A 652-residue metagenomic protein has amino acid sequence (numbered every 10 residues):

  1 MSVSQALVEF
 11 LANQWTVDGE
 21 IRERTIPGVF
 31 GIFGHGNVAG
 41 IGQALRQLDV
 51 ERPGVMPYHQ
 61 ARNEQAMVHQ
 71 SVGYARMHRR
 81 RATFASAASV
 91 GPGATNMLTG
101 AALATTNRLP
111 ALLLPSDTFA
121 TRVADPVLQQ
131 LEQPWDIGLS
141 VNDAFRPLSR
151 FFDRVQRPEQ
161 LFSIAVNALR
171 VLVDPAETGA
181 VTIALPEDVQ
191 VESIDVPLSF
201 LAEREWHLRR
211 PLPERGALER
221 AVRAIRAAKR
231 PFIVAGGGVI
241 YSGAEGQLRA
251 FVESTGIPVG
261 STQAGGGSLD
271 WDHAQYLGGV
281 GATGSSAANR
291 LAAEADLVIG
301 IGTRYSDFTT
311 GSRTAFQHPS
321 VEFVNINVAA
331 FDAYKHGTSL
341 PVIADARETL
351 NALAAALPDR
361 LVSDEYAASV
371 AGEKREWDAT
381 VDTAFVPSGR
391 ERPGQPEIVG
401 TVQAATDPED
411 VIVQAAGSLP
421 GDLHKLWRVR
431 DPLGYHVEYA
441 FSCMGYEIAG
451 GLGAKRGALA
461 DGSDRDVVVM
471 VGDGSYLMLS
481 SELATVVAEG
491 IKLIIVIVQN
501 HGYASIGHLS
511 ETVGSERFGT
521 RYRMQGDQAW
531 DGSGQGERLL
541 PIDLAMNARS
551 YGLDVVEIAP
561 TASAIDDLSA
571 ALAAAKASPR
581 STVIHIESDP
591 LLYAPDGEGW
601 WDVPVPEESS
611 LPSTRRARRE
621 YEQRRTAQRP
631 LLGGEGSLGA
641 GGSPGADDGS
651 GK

Functional and structural regions predicted by a protein language model:
M1-L361, T401, A405-P408, D464 (+4 more regions): N-terminal alpha/beta PP-like core and its mobile active-site loop of ThDP/TPP-dependent enzymes
L7, V29-I41, K374-D461: Active-site diphosphate/adenylate-binding microenvironment
A61, V155, T262, A415 (+2 more regions): Conserved beta-strand termini and adjacent loop/short-helix elements that scaffold enzyme active sites in alpha/beta
R122-W135, N289, A333-Y334, P341-I343 (+5 more regions): Thiamine diphosphate
P147-F152, R204, E376-G389, A529-W530: Short glycine/proline- and acidic residue-enriched helix-loop micro-motifs that form flexible lids or anion-recognition
L161, D364-A379: Internal, active-site/partner-interface "lid" segment
T182-V191, V370-W377, D589-L592: A short, charged, Gly/Pro-tolerant segment at domain boundaries
A235-G237, I301, A416, V471-G474: Glycine-rich beta-strand-to-loop/alpha-helix junction loops that act as flexible
